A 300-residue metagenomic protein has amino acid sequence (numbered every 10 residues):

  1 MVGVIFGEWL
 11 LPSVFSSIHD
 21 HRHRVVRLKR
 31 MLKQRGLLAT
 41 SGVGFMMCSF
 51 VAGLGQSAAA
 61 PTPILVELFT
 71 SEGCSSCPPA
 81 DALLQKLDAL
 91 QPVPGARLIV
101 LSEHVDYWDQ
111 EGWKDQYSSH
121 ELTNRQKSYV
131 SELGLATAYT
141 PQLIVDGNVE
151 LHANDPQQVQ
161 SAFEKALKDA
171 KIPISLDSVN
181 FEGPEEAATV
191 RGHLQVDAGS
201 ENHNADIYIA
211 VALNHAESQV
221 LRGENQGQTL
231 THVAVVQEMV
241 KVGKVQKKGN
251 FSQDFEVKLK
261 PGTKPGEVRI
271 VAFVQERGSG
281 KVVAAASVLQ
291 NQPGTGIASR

Functional and structural regions predicted by a protein language model:
M1-Q34: N-terminal secretory signal peptides that target proteins for export/translocation
E8, M47, G73-S76: The N-terminal extracellular segments of secreted preproproteins, especially immediately downstream of signal
P12, V51, C77-A80: General secretory precursor processing signal
K33-L38, L143: N-terminal export leaders
T40-A52: Bacterial N-terminal signal peptides
G55-Q56, R300: Basic/polar N-terminal segments that are highly enriched at the extreme N-terminus, encompassing both cleavable
Q56-Y139: Active-site-proximal cofactor/substrate-binding loop regions of enzyme domains
K114-Q142, D146-R300: Short, conserved sequence motifs used for protein processing/export or organelle targeting and for catalysis
